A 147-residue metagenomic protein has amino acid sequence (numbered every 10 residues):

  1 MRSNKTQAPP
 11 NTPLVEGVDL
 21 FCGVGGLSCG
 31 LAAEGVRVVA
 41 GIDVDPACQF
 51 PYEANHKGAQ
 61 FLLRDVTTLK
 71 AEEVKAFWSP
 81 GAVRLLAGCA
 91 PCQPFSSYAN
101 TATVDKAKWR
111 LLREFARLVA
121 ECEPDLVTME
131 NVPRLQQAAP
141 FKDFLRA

Functional and structural regions predicted by a protein language model:
M1-A147: Conserved active-site and SAM-binding loop architecture of S-adenosyl-L-methionine-dependent nucleic-acid
